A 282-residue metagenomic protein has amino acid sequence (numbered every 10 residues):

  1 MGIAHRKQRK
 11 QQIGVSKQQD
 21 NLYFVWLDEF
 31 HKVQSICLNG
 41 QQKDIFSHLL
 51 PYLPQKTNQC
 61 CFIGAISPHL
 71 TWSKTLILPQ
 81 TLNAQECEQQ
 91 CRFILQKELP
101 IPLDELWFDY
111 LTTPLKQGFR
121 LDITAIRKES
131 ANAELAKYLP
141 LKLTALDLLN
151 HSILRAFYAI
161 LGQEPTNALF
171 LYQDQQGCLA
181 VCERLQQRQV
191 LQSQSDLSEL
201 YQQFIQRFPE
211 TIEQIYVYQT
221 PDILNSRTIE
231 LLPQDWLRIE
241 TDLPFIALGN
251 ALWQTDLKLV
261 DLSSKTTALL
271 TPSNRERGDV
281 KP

Functional and structural regions predicted by a protein language model:
M1-P282: Hydrophobic/aromatic-enriched cytosolic interaction surfaces used to assemble or bind macromolecules
